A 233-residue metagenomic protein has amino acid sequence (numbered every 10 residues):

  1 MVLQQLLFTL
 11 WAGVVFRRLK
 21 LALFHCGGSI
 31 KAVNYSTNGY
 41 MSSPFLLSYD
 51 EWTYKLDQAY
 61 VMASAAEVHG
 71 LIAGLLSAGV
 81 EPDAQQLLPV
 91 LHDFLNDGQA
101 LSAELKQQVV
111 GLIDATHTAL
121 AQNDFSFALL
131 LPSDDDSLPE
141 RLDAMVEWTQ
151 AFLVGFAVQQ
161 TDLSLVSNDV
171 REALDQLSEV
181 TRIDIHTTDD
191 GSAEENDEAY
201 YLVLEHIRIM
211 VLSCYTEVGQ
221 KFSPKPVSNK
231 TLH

Functional and structural regions predicted by a protein language model:
Q5-L6, L21: Cationic, low-complexity basic patches in intrinsically disordered or flexible, solvent-exposed regions
L6-L7, G27: Compositionally biased, intrinsically disordered low-complexity segments enriched in polar/proline residues
R17-R18: Basic polycationic patches enriched in arginine
H25-T149, L153-H233: Domain-length accessory/inserted modules outside core catalytic folds
